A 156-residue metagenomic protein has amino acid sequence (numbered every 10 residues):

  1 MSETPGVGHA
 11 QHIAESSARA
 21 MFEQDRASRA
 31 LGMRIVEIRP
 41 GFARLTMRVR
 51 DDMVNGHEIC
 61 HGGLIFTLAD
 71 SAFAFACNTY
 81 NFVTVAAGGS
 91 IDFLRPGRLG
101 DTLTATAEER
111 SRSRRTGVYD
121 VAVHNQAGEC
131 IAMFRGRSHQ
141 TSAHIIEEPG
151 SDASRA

Functional and structural regions predicted by a protein language model:
M1-T46, D51, P149-A156: Non-catalytic linker/capping segments at the edges of enzyme domains
S2-H12, G97-T104, R110-A156: HotDog/MaoC-like acyl-thioester-processing domains
R29-L31, G41-A43, G62, V83-G89 (+3 more regions): A generic structural signal for short beta-strands and their flanking turns/coil linkers
P40-F42, R50-V54, S71-A72, L99: Short, charged/polar surface micro-motifs in flexible loops or helix N-caps
M47-V49, F93, Q140: Hydrophobic residues in beta-strands and at strand termini
N55-F66, D70-A74, N78: Compact, glycine-rich, soluble single-domain proteins
E58, N81-F82, G128: Detector for glycine-centered tight turns/loop "hinges" at secondary-structure junctions
A74-T104, E109: Hydrophobic beta-strand-centered segment that forms part of the acyl-chain substrate-binding groove
